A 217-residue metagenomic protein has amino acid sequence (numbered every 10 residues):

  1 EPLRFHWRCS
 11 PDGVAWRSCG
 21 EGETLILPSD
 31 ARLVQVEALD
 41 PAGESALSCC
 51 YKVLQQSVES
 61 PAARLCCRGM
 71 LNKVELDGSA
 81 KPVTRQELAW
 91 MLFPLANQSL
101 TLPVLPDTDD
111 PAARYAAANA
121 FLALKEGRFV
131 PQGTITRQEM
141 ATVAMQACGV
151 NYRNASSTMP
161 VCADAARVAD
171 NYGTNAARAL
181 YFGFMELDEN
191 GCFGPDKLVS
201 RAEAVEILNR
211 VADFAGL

Functional and structural regions predicted by a protein language model:
E1-H6: Solvent-exposed loop segments of extracellular immunoglobulin-like
P11-L27: Surface-exposed, flexible coil segments in extracellular/virion-facing regions
D30-V34: Exposed beta-strand face motif in extracellular beta-rich ectodomains
G43: Short acidic/polar inter-strand loop motif in beta-rich domains
A46, C50-A141, M145-T174, E186-R201 (+1 more regions): Feature responds to low-complexity, polar/acidic, surface-exposed segments characteristic of secreted/exported proteins
G183: Phosphate/pyrophosphate-binding loop motifs in nucleotide- or prenyl diphosphate-using proteins
